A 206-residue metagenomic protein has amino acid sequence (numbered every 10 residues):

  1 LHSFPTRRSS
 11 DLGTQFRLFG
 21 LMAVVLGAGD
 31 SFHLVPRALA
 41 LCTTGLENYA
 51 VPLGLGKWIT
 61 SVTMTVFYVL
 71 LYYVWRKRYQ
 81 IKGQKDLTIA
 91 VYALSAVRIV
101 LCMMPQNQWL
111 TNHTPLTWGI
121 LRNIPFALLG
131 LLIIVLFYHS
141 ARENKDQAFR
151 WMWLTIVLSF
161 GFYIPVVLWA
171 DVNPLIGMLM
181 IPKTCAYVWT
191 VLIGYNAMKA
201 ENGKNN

Functional and structural regions predicted by a protein language model:
H2-S9: Short, small-residue-biased leader/transition segments that mark boundaries at the very start of proteins
R7, F32-T88, V100-M104, F137 (+1 more regions): Internal transmembrane alpha-helix with an interfacial aromatic "cap," most often the third helix
D11-V24, K82-V91, N144-T155, N202-N206: Membrane-interfacial loop-to-transmembrane alpha-helix junctions, especially the N-terminal start
L21-L39, A96-R98, L154-V167: Hydrophobic alpha-helical transmembrane segments of multi-pass membrane proteins
L46-K57, T111-I124, N173-K183: Non-cytosolic membrane-interface motifs at loop->transmembrane helix junctions
T88-V91, N112-G130, D146-W153, M180: A loop-to-helix transmembrane entry motif
A93-I120, F137-A141: Membrane-helix boundary elements
L131-N206: C-terminal transmembrane-bundle signature of multipass membrane proteins, characterized by strong activation on
